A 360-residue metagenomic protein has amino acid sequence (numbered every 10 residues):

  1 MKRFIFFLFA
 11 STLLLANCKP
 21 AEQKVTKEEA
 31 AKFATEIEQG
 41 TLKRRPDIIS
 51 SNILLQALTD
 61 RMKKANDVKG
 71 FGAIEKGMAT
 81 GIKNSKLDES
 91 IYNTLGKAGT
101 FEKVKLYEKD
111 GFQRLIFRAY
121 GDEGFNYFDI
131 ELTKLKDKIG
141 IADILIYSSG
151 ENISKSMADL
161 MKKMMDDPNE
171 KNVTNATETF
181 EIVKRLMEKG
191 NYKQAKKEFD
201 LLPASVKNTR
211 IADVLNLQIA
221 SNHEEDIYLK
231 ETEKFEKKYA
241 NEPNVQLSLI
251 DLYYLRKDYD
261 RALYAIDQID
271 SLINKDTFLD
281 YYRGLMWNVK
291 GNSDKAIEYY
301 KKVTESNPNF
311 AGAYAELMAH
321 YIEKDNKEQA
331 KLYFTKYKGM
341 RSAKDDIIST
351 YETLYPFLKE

Functional and structural regions predicted by a protein language model:
L58, M62-K207, N222-K238: Long, contiguous interaction/recruitment modules in multidomain scaffold/adaptor proteins
E188, N222, L255, N288-K290 (+2 more regions): Register position in tetratricopeptide repeats
F199, T232-E233, I266, Y300 (+1 more regions): Hydrophobic/aromatic packing residues within the alpha-helices of TPR/SEL1-like helical repeat arrays
S205, K238, S271-L272, E305-S306 (+1 more regions): Structural marker of alpha-solenoid helical repeat scaffolds
N208-T209, E242, D276, F310 (+1 more regions): Residue-level recognition of tetratricopeptide repeat
L215, S248, Y282, E316 (+1 more regions): Canonical tetratricopeptide repeat
